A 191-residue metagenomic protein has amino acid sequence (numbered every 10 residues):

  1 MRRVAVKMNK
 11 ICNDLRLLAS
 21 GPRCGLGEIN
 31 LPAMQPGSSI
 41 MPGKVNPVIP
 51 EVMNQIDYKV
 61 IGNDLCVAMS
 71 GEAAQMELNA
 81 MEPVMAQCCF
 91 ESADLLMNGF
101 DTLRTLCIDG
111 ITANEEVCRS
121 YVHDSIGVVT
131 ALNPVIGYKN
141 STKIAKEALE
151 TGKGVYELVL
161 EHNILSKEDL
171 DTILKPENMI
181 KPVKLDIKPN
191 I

Functional and structural regions predicted by a protein language model:
M1-D14: Helix-rich catalytic cores of soluble enzyme domains
N13, S20-I191: Catalytic-core signal marking the mid-to-C-terminal active-site face
